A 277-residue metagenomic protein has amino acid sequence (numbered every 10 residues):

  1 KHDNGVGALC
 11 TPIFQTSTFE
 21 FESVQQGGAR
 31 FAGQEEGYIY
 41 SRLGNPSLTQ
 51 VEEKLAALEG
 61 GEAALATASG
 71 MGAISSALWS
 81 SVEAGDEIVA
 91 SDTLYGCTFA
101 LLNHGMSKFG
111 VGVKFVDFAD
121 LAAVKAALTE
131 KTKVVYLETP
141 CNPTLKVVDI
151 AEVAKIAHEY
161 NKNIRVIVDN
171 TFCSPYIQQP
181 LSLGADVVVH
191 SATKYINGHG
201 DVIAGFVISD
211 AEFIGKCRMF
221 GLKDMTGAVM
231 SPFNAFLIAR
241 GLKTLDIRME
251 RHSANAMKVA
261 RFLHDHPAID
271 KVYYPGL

Functional and structural regions predicted by a protein language model:
K1-E35: N-terminal glycine-rich, Lys/His-bearing helix-loop that initiates the first secondary-structure elements of many
L9-I13, E36, A63, N234 (+1 more regions): A generic secondary-structure signal marking the coil-to-beta-strand transition
F14-T16, S41, Y273: Residues in well-ordered beta-strands of folded domains
S17, G27, Q34-I39, S91 (+2 more regions): A general marker of short, structured functional hotspots
S23-S75, C97-H104: Conserved N-terminal alpha-helix of the aminotransferase class I/II PLP-enzyme fold
A64-A268, Y273: Conserved PLP-enzyme active-site core in the AAT-like
P275-L277: Active-site loops and adjacent core secondary-structure elements that bind or stabilize anionic groups
